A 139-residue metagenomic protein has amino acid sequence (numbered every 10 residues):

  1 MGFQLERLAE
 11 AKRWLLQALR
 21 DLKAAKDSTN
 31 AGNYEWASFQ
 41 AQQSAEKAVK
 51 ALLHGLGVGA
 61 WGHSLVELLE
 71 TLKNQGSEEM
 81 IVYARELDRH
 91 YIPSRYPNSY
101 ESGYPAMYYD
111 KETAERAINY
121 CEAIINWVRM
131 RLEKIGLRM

Functional and structural regions predicted by a protein language model:
M1-M139: Terminal alpha-helical segments
